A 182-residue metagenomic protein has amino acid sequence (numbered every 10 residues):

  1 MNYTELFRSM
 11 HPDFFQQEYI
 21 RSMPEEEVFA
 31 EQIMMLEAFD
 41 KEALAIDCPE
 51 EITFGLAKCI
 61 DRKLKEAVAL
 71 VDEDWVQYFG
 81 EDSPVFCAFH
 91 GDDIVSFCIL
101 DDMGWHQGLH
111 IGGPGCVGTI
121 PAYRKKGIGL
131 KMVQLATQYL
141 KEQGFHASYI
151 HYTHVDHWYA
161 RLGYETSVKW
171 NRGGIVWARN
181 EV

Functional and structural regions predicted by a protein language model:
M1-C48: Acyl-donor-binding surface of acyltransferase catalytic domains
M1-R8, L140-H154: Conserved GNAT acetyl-CoA-binding A-motif
L6, E31, A38-W75, V85 (+1 more regions): Short amphipathic alpha-helix that is part of the acyltransferase structural core
E27-I33, S83, W170-G174: Short hydrophobic/aromatic beta-strand or adjacent loop that forms the aromatic wall/cage of a ligand/substrate-binding
V68-P121: A conserved beta-strand-loop-helix scaffold within acyl/acetyltransferase catalytic domains
F86, S96-L100, V117, I128 (+2 more regions): Ligand-binding pocket scaffold of soluble enzyme catalytic domains
T119, K125-Q138, E142, R161: Conserved acetyl-CoA-binding loop-helix of GNAT-fold acetyltransferases
G144-V182: Short hairpin/turn module used for nucleic-acid contact or packing/dimerization
